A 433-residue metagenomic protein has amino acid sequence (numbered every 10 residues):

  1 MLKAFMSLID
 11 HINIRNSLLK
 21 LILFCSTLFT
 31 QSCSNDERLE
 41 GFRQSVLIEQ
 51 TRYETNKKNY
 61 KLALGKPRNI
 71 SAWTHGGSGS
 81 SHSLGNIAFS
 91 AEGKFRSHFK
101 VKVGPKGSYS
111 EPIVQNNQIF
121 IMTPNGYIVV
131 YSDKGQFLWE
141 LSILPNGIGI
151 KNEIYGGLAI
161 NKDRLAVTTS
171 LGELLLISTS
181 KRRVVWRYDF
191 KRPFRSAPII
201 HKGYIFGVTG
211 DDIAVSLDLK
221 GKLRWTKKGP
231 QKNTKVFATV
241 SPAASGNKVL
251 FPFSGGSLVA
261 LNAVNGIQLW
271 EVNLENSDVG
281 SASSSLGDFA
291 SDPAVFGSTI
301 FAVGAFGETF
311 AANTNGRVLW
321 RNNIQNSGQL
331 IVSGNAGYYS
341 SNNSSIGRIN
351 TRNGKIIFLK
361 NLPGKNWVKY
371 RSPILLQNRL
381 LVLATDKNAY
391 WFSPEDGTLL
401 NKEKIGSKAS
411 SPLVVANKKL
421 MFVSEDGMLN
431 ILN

Functional and structural regions predicted by a protein language model:
T30-S32: C-terminal motif of bacterial Sec signal peptides marking the signal peptidase cleavage site
S34-D36: Bacterial signal peptide processing site
G41-Y53, Y60-F95: Blade/loop signatures of beta-propeller domains
S97-I113, E140-A159, V185-I199, L223-G246 (+5 more regions): Extracytoplasmic beta-rich repeat domains
T123-P124, T169-S170, T209-G210, F253-S254 (+5 more regions): Structural signature of WD-repeat beta-propellers
S132-Q136, S178-R182, D218-K222, A263-N265 (+3 more regions): Short loop/turn segments that connect beta-strands within beta-propeller blades
